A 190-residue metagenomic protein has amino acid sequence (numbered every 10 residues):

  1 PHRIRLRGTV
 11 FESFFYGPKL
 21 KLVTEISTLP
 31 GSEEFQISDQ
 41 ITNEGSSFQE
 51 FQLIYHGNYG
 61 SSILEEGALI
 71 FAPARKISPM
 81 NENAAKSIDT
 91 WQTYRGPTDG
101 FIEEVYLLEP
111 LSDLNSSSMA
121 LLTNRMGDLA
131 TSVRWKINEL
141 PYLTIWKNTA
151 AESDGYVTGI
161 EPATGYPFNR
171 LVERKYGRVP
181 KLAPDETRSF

Functional and structural regions predicted by a protein language model:
P1-G31: Extended, loop-rich substrate-binding clefts of extracytoplasmic carbohydrate-active enzymes
F11, L69, Y156-R170: Short, basic/aromatic beta-hairpin or loop at an interaction surface
K19-K21, P167-R174: Short, structured beta-strand/loop micro-motifs enriched in basic residues and often containing a Trp
T24-S27, G177-L182: Beta-strand-rich interaction surfaces with strong enrichment in secreted/lumenal proteins
S32-A72: Acidic (Asp/Glu-rich), glycine- and aromatic
D39, K181-F190: Short Pro-Gly-centered flexible turn/kink motifs
G60-S61, E65-I137: Active-site/ligand-binding surface loops and adjacent short beta/alpha elements that line catalytic pockets across
T123-P162: Glycine-rich active-site loops that engage anionic ligands at enzyme catalytic sites
